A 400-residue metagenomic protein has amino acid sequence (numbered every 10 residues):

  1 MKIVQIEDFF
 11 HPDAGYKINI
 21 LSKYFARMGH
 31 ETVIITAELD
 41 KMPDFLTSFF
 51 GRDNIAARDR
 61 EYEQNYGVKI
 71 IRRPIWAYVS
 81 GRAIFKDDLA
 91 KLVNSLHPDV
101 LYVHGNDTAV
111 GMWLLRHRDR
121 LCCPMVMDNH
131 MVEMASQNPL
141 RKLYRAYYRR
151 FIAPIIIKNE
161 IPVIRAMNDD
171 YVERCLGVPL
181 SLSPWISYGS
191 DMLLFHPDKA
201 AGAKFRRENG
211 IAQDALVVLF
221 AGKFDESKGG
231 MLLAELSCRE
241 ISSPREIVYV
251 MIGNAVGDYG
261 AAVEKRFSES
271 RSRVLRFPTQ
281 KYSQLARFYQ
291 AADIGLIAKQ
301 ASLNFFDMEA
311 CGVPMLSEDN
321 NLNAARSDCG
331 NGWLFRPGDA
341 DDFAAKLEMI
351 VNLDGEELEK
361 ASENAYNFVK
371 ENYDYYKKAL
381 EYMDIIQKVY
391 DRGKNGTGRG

Functional and structural regions predicted by a protein language model:
M1-A56: N-terminal subdomain of nucleotide-sugar transferases
V4, A212-K228, A234-S237, V250: Conserved donor-binding/catalytic core segment of Leloir-type glycosyltransferases
T36, P124-V126, M134, R145-A201: Donor nucleotide-sugar binding/catalytic pocket of nucleotide-sugar-dependent glycosyltransferases
D40-K41, S190, A221, V248-A261: Glycosyltransferase donor-sugar binding loop
A261-S283: Nucleotide-activated donor-binding/catalytic signature segment of Leloir-type glycosyltransferases, i.e., the conserved
R287-Q300, V313: Acidic donor-binding loop of glycosyltransferase active sites
P314-A324: Short hydrophobic beta-strand element within catalytic cores of glycosyltransferases and related nucleotide-activated
C329, W333-D341, M349-G355: Conserved acidic donor-binding segment of nucleotide-sugar-dependent glycosyltransferases
